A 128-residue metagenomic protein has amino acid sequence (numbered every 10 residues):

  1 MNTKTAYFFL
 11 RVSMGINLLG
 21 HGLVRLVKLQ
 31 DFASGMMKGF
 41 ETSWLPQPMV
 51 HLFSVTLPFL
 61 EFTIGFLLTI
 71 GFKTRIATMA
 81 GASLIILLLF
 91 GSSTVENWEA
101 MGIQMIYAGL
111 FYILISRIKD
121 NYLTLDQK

Functional and structural regions predicted by a protein language model:
M1-F32, Q47-F59, T63, I70-K128: Extended, low-polarity transmembrane helix blocks
Q30-E41: Peri-membrane helix termini and adjoining interfacial loops of integral membrane proteins
S43-L45: Conserved short histidine dyad/triad with adjacent acidic residue
